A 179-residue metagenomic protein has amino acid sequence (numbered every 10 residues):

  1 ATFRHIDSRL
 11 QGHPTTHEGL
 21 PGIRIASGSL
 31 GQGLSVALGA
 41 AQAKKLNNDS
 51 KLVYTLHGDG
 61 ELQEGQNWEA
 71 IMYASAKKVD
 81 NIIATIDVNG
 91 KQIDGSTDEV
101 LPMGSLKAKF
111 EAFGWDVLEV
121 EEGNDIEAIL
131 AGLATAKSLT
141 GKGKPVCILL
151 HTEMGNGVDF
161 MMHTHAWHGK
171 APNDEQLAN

Functional and structural regions predicted by a protein language model:
A1-A76: Cofactor-binding active-site loop characterized by glycine-rich and histidine/acidic residues
T15, Q66-W68, D94-D98, I129-A131 (+1 more regions): Short acidic, glycine/serine/threonine-rich loops at helix termini
N48-K51, D98-G132: Conserved thiamine diphosphate
K51-T55, I82, K142-L150: Generic beta-sheet signal
G58-E61, V88, T152: Active-site metal-binding loops of divalent metal-dependent hydrolases
E64-N89, C147: A short alpha/beta connector and helix-capping loop motif
I82-G95, K107-W115: Active-site pocket-lining segment
I126, L130-N179: Glycine/aspartate-rich loop-and-adjacent alpha/beta segment that forms the canonical ThDP
